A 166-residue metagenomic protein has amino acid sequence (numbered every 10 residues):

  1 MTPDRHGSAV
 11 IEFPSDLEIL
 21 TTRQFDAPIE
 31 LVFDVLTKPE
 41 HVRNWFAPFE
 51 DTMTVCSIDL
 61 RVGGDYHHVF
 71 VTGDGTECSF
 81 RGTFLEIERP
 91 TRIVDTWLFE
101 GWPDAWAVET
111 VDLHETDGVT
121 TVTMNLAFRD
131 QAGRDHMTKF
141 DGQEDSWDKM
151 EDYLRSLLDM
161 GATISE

Functional and structural regions predicted by a protein language model:
M1-D4, F128-E166: A conserved amphipathic terminal alpha-helix motif
M1-T52, E166: Hydrophobic ligand-binding cavity/cleft-lining segments
D16-T22, I29, M53, D65 (+4 more regions): Intrinsic-disorder/low-complexity, polar/charged segments enriched in Ser/Thr/Lys/Arg/Asp/Glu/Gln
E18, V94-D145: Beta-strand/loop substructures that line and gate deep hydrophobic ligand-binding cavities in soluble
I29-E30, D59-R61, L85-T91, D112-T121: A short, structured loop/turn motif at beta-sheet edges
V32-F33, V42, Y66, F84 (+4 more regions): Hydrophobic pocket/interface hotspot
M53-T96: Glycine-rich portal/gate segments that line the openings of hydrophobic small-molecule binding cavities
